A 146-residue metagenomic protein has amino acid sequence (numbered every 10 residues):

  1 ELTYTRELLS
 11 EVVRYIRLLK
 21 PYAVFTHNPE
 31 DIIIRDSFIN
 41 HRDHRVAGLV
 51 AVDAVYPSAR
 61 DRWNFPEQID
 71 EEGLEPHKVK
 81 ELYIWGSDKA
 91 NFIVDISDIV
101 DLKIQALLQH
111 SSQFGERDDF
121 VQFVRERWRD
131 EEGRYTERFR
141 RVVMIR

Functional and structural regions predicted by a protein language model:
E1-Y4: Short, flexible loop segments at the rims of nucleotide/cofactor-binding pockets, characterized by
R6-R146: Metal-dependent de-N-acetylase/amidase catalytic core
